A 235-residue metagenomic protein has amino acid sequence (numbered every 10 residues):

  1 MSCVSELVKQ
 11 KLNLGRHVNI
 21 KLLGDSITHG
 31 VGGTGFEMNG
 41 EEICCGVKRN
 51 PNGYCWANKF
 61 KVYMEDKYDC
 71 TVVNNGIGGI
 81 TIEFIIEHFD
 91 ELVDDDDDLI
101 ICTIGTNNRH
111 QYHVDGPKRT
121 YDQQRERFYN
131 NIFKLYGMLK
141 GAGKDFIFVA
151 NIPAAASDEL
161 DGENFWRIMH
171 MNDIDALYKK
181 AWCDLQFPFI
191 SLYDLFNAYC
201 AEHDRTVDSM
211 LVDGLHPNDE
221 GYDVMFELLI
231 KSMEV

Functional and structural regions predicted by a protein language model:
M1-N75, D90-D96: Serine-esterase "nucleophile elbow" of acetyl-processing enzymes
N13-L14, N58-Y68, F84-V235: Alpha-helical cap/lid subdomain in secreted, periplasmic, or secretory-pathway luminal O-acyl-processing enzymes
T28-H29, G79, N108, A154: Active-site micro-motifs of SAM-dependent methyltransferase domains
N74-I82: Functional beta-strand-loop-alpha-helix junction segments that form "active/interaction loops" within catalytic
